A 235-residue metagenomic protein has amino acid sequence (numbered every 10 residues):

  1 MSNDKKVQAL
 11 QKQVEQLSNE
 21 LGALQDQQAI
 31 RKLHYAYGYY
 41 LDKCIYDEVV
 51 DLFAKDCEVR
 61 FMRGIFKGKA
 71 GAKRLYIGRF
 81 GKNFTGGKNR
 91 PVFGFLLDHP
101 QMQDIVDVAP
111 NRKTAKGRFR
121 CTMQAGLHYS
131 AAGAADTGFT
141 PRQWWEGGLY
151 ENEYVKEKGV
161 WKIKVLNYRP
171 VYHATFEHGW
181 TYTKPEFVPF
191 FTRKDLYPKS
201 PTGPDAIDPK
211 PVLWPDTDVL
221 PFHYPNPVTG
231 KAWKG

Functional and structural regions predicted by a protein language model:
S2-Q27, D136-P141, E157-G235: Terminal "cap-and-tail" regions of soluble proteins that handle hydrophobic small molecules
D26-D42: Short, aromatic-enriched amphipathic alpha-helices that serve as compact interaction elements
Q28, F95-L97, Q143-W145: Transmembrane beta-barrel outer-membrane domains
Y46-G126: A solvent-exposed, acidic/Ser-Thr-rich amphipathic alpha-helical stretch
R90-G94, A135-R142: Short, P/G- and charge-enriched loop/turn segments at secondary-structure junctions
Q101-V106, L149-V155: Hydrophobic/aromatic beta-strand elements that line small-molecule binding cavities or substrate pockets in beta-rich
C121-A125, Y154-K156, P170: Beta-strand elements of well-folded, non-transmembrane domains
G126-A132: Cytochrome P450 core scaffold surrounding the K-helix E-X-X-R motif and the conserved "meander" helix-loop region
